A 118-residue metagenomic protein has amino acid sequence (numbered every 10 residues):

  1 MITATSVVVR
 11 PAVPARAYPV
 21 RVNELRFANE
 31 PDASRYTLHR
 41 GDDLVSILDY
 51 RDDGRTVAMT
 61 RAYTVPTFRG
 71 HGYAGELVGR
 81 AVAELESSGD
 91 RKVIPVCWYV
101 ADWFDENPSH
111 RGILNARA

Functional and structural regions predicted by a protein language model:
M1-N23: Actinobacteria-biased recognition of intrinsically disordered, low-complexity terminal regions
R26, V78-S87: Long, contiguous secondary-structure blocks with strong helical propensity
E30-D32, D53: Structural motif
S34-V45: Conserved beta-hairpin
D43-R51, A58: Conserved beta-strand in the GNAT
T56-P66: Conserved acetyl-CoA binding element of GNAT-fold acetyltransferases
F68, G72-R80: Conserved acetyl-CoA pyrophosphate-binding loop and the N-cap/start of the following alpha-helix in GNAT-like
E84-A118: C-terminal structural segments of small proteins and small subunits
